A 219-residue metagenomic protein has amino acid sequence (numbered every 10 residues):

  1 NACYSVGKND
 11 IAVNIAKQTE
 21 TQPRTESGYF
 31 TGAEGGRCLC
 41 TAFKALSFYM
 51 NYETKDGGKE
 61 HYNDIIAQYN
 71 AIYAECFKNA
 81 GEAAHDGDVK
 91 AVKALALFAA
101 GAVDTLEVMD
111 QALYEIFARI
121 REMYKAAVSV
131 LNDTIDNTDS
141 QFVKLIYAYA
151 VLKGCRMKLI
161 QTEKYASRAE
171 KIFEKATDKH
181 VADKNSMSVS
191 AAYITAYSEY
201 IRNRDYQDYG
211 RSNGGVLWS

Functional and structural regions predicted by a protein language model:
N1-V89: Extended ligand-binding groove/face enriched in aromatic
A2-T19, T25-G28, G36-R37, N137-S219: CBM-like carbohydrate-recognition segments
A16-E20, I72, I120, Y124-A127 (+2 more regions): Buried hydrophobic core positions in alpha-solenoid tandem helical repeats
C38-A42, V92-L95, A102-T105: Aromatic-lined, polymer-binding surfaces characteristic of secreted/periplasmic polysaccharide-degrading enzymes
Y52-N63, T105-A118, M157-Q161: Inter-helical turn/loop segments and adjacent helix faces that build the functional surface of alpha-helical bundle
L97-D136: Oxyanion-binding "anion nests"
